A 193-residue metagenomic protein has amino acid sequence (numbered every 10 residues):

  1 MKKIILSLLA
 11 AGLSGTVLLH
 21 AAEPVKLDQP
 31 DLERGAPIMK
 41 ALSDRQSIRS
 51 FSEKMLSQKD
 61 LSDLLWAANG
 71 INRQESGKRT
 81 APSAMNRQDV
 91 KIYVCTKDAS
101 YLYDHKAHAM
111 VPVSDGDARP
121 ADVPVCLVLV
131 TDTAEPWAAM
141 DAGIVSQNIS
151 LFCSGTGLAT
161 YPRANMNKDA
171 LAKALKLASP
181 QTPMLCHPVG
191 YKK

Functional and structural regions predicted by a protein language model:
M1-I4: Positively charged n-region of N-terminal signal peptides that target proteins for export
S7-T16: Bacterial N-terminal signal peptides
V17-A21: Sec/Tat signal peptide C-region and signal peptidase I cleavage site
A22-V123: N-terminal amphipathic, basic helical "cap/leader" segment at the start of enzyme domains
P30, V130-D132, G190-K192: Generic beta-structure capping elements
R45, L64, I92, V125-A174: Small-aliphatic-rich amphipathic alpha-helix that forms the alpha element of a beta-alpha
P82, L175-K176: A generic local secondary-structure boundary/capping motif
V123, K176-K193: A glycine-rich helix N-cap at a beta->alpha junction
